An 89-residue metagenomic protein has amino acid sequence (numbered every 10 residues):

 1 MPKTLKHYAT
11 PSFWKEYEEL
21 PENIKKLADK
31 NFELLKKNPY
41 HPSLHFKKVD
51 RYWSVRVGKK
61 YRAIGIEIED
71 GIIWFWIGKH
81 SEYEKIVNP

Functional and structural regions predicted by a protein language model:
M1-T4, A9-S12, E18, K26-L27 (+1 more regions): Basic nucleic-acid-binding interfaces
M1-Y8, K26, V57-P89: Enriched for short, Lys/Arg-rich terminal
S12, N31-L34, I68: Short alpha-helical scaffold segments that flank and stabilize functional sites
W14, F32, W53, W74-W76: Tryptophan-centered motif/residue detector
K15, L34, E82: Active-site micro-motifs of SAM-dependent methyltransferase domains
E16, N31, I86-P89: Residues that form generic nucleotide/phosphate-binding pockets
K30-V57: A short, surface-exposed loop/turn module that caps and links secondary-structure elements
